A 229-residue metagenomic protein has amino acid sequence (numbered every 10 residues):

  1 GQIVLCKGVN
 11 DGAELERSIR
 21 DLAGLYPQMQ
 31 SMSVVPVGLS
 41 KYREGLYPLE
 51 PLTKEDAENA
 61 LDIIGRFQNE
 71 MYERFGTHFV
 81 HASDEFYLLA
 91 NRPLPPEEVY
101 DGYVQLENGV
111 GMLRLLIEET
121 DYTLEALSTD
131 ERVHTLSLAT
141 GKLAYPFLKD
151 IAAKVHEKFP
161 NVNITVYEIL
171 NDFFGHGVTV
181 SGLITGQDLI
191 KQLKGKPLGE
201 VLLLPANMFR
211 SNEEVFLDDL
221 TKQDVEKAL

Functional and structural regions predicted by a protein language model:
G1-G45, E55-E85: Conserved C-terminal portion of the radical SAM core fold that forms the substrate/S-adenosylmethionine-binding
G1-I3, Y47-T53, L170-F174: A generic short-segment signal for beta-strand/edge and adjacent turn/coil regions
D11-A13, G45-P51, V178-V180, E213-F216: Short, solvent-exposed loop/turn segments at secondary-structure boundaries
S18, Y47-L52, D56, P95-E98 (+1 more regions): Short secondary-structure boundary/capping segments
A90-L229: Radical SAM enzyme core and accessory elements
